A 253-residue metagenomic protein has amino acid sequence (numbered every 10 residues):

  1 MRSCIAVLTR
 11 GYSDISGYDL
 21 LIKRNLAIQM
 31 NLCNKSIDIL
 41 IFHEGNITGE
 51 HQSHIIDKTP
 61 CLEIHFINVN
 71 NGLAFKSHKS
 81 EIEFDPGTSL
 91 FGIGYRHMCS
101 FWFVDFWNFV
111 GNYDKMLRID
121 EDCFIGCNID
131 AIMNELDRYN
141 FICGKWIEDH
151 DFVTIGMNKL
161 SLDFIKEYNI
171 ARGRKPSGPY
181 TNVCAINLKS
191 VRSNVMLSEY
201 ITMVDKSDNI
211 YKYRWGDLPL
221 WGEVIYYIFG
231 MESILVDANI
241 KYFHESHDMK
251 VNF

Functional and structural regions predicted by a protein language model:
M1-K23: N-proximal low-complexity "stem/linker" segments adjacent to membrane-targeting elements
S3, L32-L40, E63: Short loop->beta transition adjacent to catalytic acidic/histidine clusters or analogous donor-positioning motifs
I15-I28, G49-E50, S100, D130 (+1 more regions): Well-ordered, non-membrane alpha-helical segments in soluble/globular domains
L26-S36, K58: Short, acidic, metal-binding catalytic loop of nucleotide-sugar glycosyltransferases
I37-G45, I67-L73: Short beta-strand/loop segment that forms part of the nucleotide-sugar
I56-N112: Active-site-proximal specificity loops/subdomain of glycosyltransferases
N112-G126: Short beta-strand-to-loop acidic/aromatic patch adjacent to the donor-nucleotide binding site
C123-D130, N134-F253: Catalytic core and acceptor-binding pocket of nucleotide-sugar-dependent glycosyltransferases
